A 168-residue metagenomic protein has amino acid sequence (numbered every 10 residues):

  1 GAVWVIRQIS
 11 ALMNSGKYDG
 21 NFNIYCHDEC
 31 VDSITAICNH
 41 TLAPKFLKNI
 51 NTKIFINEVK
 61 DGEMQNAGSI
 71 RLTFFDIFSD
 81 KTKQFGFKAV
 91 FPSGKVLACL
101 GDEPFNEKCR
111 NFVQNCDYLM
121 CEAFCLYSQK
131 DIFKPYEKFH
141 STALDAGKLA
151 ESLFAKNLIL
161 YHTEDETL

Functional and structural regions predicted by a protein language model:
G1-C99, P104, C109: Binuclear metal-dependent hydrolase catalytic cores
P104-L168: Cap/insert and terminal regions of metallo-dependent hydrolase folds
